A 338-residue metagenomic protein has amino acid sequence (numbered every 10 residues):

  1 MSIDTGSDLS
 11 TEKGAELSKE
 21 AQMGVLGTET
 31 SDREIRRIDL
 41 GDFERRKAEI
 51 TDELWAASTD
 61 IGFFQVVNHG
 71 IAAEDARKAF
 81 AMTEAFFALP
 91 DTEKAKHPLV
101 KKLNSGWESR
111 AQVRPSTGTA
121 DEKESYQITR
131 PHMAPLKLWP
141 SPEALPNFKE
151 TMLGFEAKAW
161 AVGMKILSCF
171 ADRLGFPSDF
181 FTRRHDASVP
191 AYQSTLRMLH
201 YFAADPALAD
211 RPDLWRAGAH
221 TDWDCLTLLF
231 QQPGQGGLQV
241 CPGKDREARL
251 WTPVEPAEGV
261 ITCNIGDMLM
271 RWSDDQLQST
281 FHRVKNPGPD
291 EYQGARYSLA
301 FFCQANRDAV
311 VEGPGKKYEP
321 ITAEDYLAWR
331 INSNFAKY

Functional and structural regions predicted by a protein language model:
M1-Y338: Peripheral, non-catalytic segments flanking oxidoreductase cores
